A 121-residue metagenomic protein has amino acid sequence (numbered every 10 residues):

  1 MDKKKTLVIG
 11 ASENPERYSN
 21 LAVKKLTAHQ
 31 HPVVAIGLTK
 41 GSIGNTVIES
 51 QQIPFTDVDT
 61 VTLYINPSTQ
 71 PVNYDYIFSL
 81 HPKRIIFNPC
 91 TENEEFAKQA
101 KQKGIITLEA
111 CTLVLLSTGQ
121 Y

Functional and structural regions predicted by a protein language model:
M1-D59, P67, P71-N88, E92-Y121: Structural/interface elements that position substrates and couple domains in central-metabolism enzymes
